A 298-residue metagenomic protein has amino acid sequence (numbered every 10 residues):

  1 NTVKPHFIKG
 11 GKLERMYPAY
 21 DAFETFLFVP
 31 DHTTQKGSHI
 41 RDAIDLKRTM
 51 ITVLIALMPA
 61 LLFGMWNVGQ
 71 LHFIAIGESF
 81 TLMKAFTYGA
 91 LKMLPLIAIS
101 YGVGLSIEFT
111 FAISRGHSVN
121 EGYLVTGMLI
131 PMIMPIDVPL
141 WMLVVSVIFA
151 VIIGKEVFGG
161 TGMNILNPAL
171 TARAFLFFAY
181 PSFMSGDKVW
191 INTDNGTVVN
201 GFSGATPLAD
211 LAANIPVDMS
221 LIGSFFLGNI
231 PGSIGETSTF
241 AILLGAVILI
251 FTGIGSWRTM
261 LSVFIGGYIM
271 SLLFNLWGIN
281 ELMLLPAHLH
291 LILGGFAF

Functional and structural regions predicted by a protein language model:
N1-I97, Y101: N-terminal signal-anchor module of multipass membrane proteins
T34-I40, G104-G116, I152-G162, L244-G253 (+1 more regions): C-terminal ends of transmembrane helices
M50, L54, L94-A98, E121-V125 (+5 more regions): Hydrophobic alpha-helical transmembrane segments
F86-G102, D137-S146, N229-T239, L282-L293: Structural signature of hydrophobic alpha-helical transmembrane segments
G89-Y123, M132, E156: Active-site cofactor/substrate anionic-group-binding motifs, chiefly glycine- and Lys/Arg-rich phosphate-binding loops
S118-V198: Membrane-interface helix-loop-helix junctions at boundaries between adjacent transmembrane segments
G162-L243: Long hydrophobic alpha-helical segments that form multi-pass transmembrane helix bundles in integral membrane proteins
T252-F298: Alpha-helical transmembrane segments
